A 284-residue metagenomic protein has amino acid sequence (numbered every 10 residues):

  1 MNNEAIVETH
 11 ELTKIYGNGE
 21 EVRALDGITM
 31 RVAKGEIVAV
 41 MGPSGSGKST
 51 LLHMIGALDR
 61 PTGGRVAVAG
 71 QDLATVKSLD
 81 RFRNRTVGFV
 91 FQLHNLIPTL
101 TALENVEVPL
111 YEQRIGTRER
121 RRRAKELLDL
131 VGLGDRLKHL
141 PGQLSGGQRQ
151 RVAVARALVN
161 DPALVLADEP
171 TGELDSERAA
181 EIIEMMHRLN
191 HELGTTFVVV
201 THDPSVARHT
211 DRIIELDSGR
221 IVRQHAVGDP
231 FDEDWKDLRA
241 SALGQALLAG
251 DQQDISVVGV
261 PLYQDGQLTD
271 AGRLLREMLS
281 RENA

Functional and structural regions predicted by a protein language model:
E4-H209, E215-S218: ABC family nucleotide-binding domain
G47, K236, Q264-L268: Intrinsic-disorder-associated interaction segments
T75, L103, A167, S241 (+2 more regions): Intrinsic-disorder/low-complexity, polar/charged segments
R220-L247: Conserved beta-strand-loop-alpha-helix hinge in the C-terminal portion of ABC ATPase nucleotide-binding domains
D237-Y263: Charged/polar low-complexity intrinsically disordered segments, enriched in acidic residues
D254-A284: Non-catalytic connector elements of ABC transporters
